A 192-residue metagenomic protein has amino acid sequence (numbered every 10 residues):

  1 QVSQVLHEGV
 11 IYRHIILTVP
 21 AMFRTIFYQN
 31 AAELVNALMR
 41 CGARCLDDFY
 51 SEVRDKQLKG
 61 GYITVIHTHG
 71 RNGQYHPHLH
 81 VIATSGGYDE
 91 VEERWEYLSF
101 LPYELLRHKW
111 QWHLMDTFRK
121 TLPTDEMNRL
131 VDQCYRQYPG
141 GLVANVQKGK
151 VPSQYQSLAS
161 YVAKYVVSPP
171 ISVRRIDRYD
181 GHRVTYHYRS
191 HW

Functional and structural regions predicted by a protein language model:
Q1-W192: Beta->alpha loop/short-helix hinge microenvironment recognizer with preference for catalytic Tyr/His contexts
